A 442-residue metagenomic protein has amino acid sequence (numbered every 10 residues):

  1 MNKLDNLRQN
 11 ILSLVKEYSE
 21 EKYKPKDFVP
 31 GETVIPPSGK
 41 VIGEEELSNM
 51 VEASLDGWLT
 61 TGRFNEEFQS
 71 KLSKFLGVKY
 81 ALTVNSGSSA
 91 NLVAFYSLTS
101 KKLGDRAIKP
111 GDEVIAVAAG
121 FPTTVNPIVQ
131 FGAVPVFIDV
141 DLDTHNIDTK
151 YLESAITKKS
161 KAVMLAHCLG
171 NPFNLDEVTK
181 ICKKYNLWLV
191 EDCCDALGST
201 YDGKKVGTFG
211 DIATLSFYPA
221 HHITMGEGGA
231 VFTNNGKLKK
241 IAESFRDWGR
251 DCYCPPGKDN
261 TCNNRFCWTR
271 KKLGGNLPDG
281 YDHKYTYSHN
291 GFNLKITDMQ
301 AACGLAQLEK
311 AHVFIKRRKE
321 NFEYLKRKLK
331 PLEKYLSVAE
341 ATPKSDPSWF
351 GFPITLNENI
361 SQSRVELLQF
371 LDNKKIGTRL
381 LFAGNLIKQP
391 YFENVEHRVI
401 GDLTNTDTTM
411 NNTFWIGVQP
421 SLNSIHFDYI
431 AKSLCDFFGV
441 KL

Functional and structural regions predicted by a protein language model:
M1-L59, S288: N-terminal "arm"/small-domain region of PLP-dependent enzymes with the aminotransferase-like
L14, P25, K40, E66-S70 (+6 more regions): PLP-dependent aminotransferase class I/II
Y18-S19, K26, S100-K184, W188-C193 (+1 more regions): PLP-dependent aminotransferase-like
R63-E113, N126-F131, F137, K204: Phosphate-binding glycine-rich loop
L82, I115, V136, L189-V190 (+3 more regions): Structural detector of well-ordered beta-strand residues that form the stable sheet scaffold of enzyme domains
E191-M225, K240, K284-T286: Conserved active-site segment immediately N-terminal to the catalytic lysine that forms the internal aldimine
S216, G229-N234, L305: Short beta-strand-to-turn element immediately C-terminal to the catalytic PLP-Schiff-base lysine in fold type I
